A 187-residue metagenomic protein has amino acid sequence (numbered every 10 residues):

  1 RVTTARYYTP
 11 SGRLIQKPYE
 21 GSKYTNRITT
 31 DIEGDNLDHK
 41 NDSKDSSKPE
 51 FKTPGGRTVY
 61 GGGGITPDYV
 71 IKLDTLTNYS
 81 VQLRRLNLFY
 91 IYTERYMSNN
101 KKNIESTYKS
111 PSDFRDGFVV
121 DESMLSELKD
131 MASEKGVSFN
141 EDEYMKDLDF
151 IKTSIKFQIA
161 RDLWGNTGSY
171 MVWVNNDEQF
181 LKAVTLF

Functional and structural regions predicted by a protein language model:
R1, R6: Cleft-lining beta-strand/loop regions that shape enzyme active-site pockets
Y8-S11: Metal-dependent DNA phosphodiester-chemistry modules and their immediately adjacent helices/loops in DNA-processing
L14-I15, Y19-E20, Y24-F187: Conserved functional hotspot residues or short segments at active or partner-binding sites across diverse domains
